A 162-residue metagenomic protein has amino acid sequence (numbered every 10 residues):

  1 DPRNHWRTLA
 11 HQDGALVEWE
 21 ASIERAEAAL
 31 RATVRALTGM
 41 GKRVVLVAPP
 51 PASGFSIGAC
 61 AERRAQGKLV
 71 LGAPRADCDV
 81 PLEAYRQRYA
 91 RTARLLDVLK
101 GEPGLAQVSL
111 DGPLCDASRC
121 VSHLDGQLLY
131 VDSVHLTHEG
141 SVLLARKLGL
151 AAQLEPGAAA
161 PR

Functional and structural regions predicted by a protein language model:
D1-R162: Extracellular glycan-modifying ectodomains
